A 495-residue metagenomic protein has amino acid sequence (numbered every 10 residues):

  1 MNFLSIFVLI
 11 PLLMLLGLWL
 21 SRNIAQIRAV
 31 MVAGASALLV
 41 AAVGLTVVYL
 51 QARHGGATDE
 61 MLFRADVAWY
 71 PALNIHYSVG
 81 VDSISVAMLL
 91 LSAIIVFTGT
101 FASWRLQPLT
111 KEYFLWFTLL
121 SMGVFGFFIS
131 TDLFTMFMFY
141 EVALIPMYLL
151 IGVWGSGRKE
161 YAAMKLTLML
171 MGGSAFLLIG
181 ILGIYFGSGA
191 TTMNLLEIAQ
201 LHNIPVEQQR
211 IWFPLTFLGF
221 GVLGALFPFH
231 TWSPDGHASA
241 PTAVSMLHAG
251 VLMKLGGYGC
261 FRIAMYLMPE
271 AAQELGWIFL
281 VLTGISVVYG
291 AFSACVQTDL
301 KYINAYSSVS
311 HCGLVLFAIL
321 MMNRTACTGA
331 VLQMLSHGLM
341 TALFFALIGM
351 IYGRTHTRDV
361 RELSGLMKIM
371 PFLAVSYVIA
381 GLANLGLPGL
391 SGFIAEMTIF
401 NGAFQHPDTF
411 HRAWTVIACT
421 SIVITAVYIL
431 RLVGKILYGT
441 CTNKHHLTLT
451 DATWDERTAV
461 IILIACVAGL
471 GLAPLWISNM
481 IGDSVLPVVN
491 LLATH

Functional and structural regions predicted by a protein language model:
N2-F3, L18-F101, R105-L115, N194-L196 (+1 more regions): Transmembrane helix-loop-helix hairpins at membrane boundaries of multipass inner-membrane proteins
N2-I6, Q26-A29, S85-A87, E112 (+6 more regions): Residue-level recognition of membrane-helix boundary sites in multi-pass small-molecule transporters
S5-L20, V32-V47, L89-S103, L120-M122 (+5 more regions): Central hydrophobic cores of alpha-helical transmembrane segments in multi-pass inner-membrane proteins across all
A25-A37, Y161-M171, M370-V375, W454-I462: Alpha-helical transmembrane segments and their helix-start/interface "positive-inside/aromatic belt" motifs in integral
A33-L50, L170-I181, L373, Y377-L385 (+2 more regions): Hydrophobic alpha-helical membrane-insertion segments
M61-A87, L133-M136, A143-Y148, L385 (+2 more regions): Membrane-interface helix-loop-helix modules in multi-pass inner-membrane proteins
T98-W104, M122-F134, M147-K435: Hydrophobic transmembrane alpha-helices and their helix-loop junctions in integral membrane proteins
M370-F372, I429-H495: Cytoplasmic/organellar membrane-interface segments at the starts of transmembrane helices in multi-pass inner-membrane
